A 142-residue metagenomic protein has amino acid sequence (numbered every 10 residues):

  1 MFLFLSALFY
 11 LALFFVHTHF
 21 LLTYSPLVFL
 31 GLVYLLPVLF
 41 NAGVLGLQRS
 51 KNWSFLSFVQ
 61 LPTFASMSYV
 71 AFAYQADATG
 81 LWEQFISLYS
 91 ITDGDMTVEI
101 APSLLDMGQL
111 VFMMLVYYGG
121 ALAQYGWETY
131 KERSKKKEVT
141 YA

Functional and structural regions predicted by a protein language model:
M1, K131-A142: Short, charged juxtamembrane terminal tails flanking transmembrane helices
M1-F9, F55-Y74: Transmembrane alpha-helical segments of multi-pass membrane proteins
M1-V38: N-terminal signal-anchor transmembrane alpha-helix
S6, I86-S134: Alpha-helical membrane-associated segments of multi-pass integral membrane proteins
A12-H17, F40, V44, Q48 (+2 more regions): Alpha-helical membrane-inserting segments
H19-F29, S68-Q109: Interfacial non-cytosolic loop connecting adjacent transmembrane helices
F20, Y24, N52, W127-K136: Membrane-interfacial segments
L32-Q60: Canonical alpha-helical transmembrane segments
